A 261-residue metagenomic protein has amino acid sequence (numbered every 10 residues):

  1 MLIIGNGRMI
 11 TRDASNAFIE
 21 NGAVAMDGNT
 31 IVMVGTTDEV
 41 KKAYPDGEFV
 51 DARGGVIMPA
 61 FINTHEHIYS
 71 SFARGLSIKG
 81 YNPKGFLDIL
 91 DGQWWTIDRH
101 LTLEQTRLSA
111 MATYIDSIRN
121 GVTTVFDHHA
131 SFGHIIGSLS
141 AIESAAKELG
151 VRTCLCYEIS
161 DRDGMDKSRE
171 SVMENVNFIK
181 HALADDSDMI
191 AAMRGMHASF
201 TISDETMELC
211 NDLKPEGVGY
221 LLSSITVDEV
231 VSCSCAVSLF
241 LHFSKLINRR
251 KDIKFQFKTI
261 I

Functional and structural regions predicted by a protein language model:
M1-A43, G55-I57: N-terminal metal-binding scaffold of metallo-dependent hydrolase/deaminase domains
L2-N6, K41-D88, E104, M111 (+1 more regions): Replace "His-x-His-based motif
G7, V24, N29, G54 (+4 more regions): Divalent metal-coordination and catalytic microenvironments
A60-S71, H129, Y220-D228: Histidine-centered catalytic micro-motifs
F72-T106, D163-G164, G219, D228-S244: Active-site gating loops and adjacent loop-to-helix segments of metal-dependent hydrolytic enzymes
L76-H128, G133-V151, E174-D186: Alpha-helical scaffold segments that flank or form the walls of functional sites
H134-S244: Metal-coordinating catalytic core of metallo-dependent amide/deamination hydrolases
L246, F255-F257: Cationic, low-complexity basic patches in intrinsically disordered or flexible, solvent-exposed regions
